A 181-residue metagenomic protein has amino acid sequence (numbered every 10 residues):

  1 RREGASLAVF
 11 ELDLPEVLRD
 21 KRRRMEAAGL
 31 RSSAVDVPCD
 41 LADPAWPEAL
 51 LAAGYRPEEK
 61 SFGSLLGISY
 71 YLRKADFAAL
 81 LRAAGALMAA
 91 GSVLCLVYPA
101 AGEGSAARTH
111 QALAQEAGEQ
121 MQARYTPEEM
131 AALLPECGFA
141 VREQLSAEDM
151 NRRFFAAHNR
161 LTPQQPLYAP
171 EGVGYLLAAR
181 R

Functional and structural regions predicted by a protein language model:
R1-R181: Alpha-helical subdomain
